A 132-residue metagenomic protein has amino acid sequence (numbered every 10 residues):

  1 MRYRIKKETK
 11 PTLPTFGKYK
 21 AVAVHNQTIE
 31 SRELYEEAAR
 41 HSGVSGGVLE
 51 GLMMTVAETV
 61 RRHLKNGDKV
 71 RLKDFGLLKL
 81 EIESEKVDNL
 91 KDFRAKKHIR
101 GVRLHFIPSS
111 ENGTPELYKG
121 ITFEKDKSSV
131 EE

Functional and structural regions predicted by a protein language model:
M1-G51, A57-E132: Strongly charged
